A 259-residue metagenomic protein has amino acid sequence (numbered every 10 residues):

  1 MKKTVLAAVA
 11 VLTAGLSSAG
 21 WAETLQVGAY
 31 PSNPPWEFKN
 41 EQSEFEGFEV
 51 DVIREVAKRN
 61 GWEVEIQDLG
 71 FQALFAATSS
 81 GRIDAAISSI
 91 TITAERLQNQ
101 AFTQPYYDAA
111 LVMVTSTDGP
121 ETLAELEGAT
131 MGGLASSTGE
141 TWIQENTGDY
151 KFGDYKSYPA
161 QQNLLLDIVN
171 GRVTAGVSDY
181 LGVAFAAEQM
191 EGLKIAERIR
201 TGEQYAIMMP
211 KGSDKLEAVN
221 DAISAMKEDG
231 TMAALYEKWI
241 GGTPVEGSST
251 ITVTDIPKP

Functional and structural regions predicted by a protein language model:
A14-S17: N-terminal signal peptide c-region/cleavage motif recognized by signal peptidases
E23-S89, S157, D229: Extracytoplasmic small-molecule ligand-binding "clamshell" domains of the periplasmic binding protein/Venus flytrap
Y30-P31, Y107-V114, A184, E188-S224 (+1 more regions): Periplasmic-binding protein-like
K39, I53-W62, G139-Y158, F185-E188: Ligand-binding cleft/hinge of the Venus flytrap
V50-R59, G119-P120, E125, A129-T130 (+2 more regions): Extended ligand-binding regions for polar small-molecule ligands
R54, K58, E63-E125, D255-I256: Acidic, polar ligand-binding/catalytic clefts
A73-A76, S88-Q98, Q144-E145, D167-T201: A ligand-binding cleft/hinge motif common to bilobed small-molecule-binding domains
T138-K156, I195-A196, S224-P259: Ligand-binding clefts/hinges and TM-proximal coupling segments of bilobed small-molecule sensing domains
